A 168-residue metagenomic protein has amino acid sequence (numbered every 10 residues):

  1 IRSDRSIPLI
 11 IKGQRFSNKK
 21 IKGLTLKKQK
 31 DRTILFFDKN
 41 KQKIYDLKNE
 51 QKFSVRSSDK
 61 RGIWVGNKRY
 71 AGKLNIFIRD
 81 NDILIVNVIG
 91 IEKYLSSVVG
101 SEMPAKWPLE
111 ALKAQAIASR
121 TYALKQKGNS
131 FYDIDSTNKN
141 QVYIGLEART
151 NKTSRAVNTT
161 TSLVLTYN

Functional and structural regions predicted by a protein language model:
I1-N168: Conserved, single-site charged/polar hotspot
